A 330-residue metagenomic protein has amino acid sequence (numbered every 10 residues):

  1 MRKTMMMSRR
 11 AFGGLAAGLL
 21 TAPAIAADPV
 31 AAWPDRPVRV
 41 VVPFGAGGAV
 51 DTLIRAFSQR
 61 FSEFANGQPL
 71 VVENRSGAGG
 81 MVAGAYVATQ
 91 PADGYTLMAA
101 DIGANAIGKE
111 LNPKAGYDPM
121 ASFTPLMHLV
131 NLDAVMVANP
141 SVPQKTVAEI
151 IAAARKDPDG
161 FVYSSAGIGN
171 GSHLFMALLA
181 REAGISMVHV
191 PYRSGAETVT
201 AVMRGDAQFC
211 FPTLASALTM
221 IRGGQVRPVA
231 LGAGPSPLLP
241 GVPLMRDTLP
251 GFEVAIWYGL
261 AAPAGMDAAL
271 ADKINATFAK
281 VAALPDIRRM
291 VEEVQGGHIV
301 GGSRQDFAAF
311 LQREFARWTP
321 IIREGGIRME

Functional and structural regions predicted by a protein language model:
R2-L19: N-terminal secretory signal peptides and thylakoid transit peptides that target proteins across membranes
T21-P23, A27: N-terminal signal peptide c-region/cleavage motif recognized by signal peptidases
A27-A121, G160, I168, I185-F211 (+4 more regions): N-terminal (or domain-start) structured segment
D35-P37, E182, R222, A269-E330: An extracytoplasmic/periplasmic, membrane-proximal ligand-sensing/linker region
T89-Y95, E110-E197, M245, P250 (+1 more regions): Hinge/capping helix and adjacent helix->loop/strand transition within the periplasmic-binding protein
A99-A104, S165, G195, P212-A217 (+3 more regions): Beta->alpha turn/N-cap motifs
G103-K114, L178-E182, F209-G241: A ligand-binding cleft/hinge motif common to bilobed small-molecule-binding domains
